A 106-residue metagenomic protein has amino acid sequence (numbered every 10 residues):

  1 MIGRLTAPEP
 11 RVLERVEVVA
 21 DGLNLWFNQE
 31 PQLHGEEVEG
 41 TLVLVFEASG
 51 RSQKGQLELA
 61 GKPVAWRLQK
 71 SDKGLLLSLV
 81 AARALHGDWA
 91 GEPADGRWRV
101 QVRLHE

Functional and structural regions predicted by a protein language model:
M1-E106: Short linear recognition/processing motifs and adjacent strand/loop elements at protein termini and domain edges
